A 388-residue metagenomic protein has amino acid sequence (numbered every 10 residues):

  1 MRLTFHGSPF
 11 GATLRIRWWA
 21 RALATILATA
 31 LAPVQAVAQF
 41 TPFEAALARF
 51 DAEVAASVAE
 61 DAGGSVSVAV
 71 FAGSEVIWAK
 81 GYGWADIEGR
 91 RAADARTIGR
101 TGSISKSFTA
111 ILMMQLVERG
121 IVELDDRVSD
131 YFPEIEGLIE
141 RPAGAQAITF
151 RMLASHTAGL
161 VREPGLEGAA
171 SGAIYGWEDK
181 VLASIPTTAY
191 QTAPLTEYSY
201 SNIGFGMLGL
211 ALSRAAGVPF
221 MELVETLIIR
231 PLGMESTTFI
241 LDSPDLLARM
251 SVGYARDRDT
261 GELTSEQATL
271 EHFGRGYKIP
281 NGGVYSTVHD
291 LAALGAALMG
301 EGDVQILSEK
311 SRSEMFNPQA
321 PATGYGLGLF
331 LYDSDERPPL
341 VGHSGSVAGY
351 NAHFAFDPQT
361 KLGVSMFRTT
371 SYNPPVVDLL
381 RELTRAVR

Functional and structural regions predicted by a protein language model:
M1-I16: N-terminal secretory signal peptides that target proteins for export/translocation
R21-P33: Bacterial N-terminal signal peptides
V34-A38: Sec/Tat signal peptide C-region and signal peptidase I cleavage site
T41-G99, I121-E123, G137-L138, A183-T188: Short, conserved catalytic-motif segment at the N-terminal edge
A48-V54, V68, S74, I98-D125 (+3 more regions): Active-site SXXK
W84-D86, E140-A348: Short, surface-exposed loop or secondary-structure junction motifs that flank catalytic or metal-binding residues
G342, A352-T370: Short, well-ordered beta-strand elements
M366-R388: Short, gly/Ser/Thr-rich active-site loops of penicillin-recognizing serine hydrolases
